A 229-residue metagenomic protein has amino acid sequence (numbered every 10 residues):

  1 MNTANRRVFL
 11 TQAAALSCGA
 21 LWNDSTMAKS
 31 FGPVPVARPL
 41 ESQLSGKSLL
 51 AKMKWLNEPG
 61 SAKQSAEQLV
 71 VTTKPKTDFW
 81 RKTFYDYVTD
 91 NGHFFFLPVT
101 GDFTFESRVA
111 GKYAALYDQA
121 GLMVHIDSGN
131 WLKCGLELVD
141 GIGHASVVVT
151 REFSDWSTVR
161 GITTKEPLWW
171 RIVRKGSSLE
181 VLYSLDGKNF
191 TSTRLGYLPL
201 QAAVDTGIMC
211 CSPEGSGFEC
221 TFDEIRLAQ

Functional and structural regions predicted by a protein language model:
M1, D24-S25, S184, T191: A detector of low-complexity, intrinsically disordered, Ser/Thr/Gly/Pro/Ala-rich segments
N2, V8-A28: N-terminal export signals
N2-T3, S25, T77, V147: General helical secondary-structure elements
T3, L21-W22, L138, T221: Intrinsically disordered, low-complexity peptide-like regions
T3-A4, P35: Intrinsically disordered, low-complexity regions enriched in serine, threonine, proline and polar/charged residues
F31-Q229: Extracellular glycan-recognition regions
